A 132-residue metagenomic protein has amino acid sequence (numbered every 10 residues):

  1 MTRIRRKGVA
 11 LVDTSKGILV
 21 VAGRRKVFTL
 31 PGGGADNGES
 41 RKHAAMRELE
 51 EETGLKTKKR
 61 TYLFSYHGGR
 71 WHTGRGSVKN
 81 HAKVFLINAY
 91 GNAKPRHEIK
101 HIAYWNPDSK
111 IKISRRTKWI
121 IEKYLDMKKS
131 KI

Functional and structural regions predicted by a protein language model:
M1-I18: Conserved N-terminal beta-strand and adjoining loop/helix that marks the start of the Nudix/MutT-like hydrolase domain
R5, D13, R25, L30 (+2 more regions): Short connector loops at helix/strand junctions that flank enzyme active sites, especially segments positioning acidic
R5, K16, Y66-A93, K123-K128: Active-site-adjacent beta-strand/loop module that shapes the phosphate/pyrophosphate-binding cleft
V12-D13, V20, L86-I87, Y104: Conserved hydrophobic "DFG−1" position in protein kinase catalytic cores
T14-E51: Conserved Nudix-box catalytic region and its N-terminal flanking loop in Nudix hydrolases and closely related
A35, A89, P107: Hydrophobic pocket-lining residues within nucleotide cofactor-binding pockets
K56-Y66: A short coil-to-beta-strand element that immediately follows conserved catalytic motifs
V84-L86, K94-D126: NUDIX/MutT-family hydrolases
